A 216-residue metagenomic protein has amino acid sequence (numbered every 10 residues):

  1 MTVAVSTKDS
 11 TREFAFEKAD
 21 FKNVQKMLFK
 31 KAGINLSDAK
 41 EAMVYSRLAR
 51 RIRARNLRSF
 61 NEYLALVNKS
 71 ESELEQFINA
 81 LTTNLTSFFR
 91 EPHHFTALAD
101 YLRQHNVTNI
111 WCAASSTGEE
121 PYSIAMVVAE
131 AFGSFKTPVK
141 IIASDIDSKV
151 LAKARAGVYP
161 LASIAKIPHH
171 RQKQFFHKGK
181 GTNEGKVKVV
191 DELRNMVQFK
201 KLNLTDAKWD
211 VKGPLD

Functional and structural regions predicted by a protein language model:
T2-W111: Conserved AdoMet
E41, P92, P121-A125, R155 (+1 more regions): Conserved strand-to-helix beginnings and helix N-cap segments that scaffold or border functional pockets
A97, P121-A131: Short, well-ordered amphipathic alpha-helices
L98, S115, A154: Conserved hydrophobic/aromatic pocket- or pore-lining residues that grip, position, or stack substrates in active sites
L102, V128-F132, V158: Active-site catalytic pocket residues across diverse enzymes, especially alpha/beta-hydrolases
V107-S123, K140-I142: Conserved class I S-adenosyl-L-methionine
N109, S134-D216: Extended basic-aromatic, gly/pro-enriched interface segments that bind polyanionic ligands
